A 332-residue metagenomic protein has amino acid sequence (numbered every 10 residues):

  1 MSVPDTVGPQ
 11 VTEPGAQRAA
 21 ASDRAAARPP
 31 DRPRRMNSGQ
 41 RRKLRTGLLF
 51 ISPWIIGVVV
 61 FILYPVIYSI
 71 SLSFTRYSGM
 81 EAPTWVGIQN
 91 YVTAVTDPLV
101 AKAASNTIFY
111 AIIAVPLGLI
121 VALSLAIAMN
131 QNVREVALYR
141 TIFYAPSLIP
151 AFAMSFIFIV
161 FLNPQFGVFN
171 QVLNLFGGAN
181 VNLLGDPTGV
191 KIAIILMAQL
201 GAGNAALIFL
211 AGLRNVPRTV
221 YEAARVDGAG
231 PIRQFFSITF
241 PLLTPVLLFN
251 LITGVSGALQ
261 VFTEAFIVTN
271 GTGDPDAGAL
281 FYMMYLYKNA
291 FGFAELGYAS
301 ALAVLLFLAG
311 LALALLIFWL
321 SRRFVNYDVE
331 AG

Functional and structural regions predicted by a protein language model:
M1-I51, R134-V136, I317-G332: Transmembrane alpha-helical segments of polytopic membrane transport and secretion proteins
K43-G332: A structural signal for multi-pass alpha-helical bundles of membrane permease subunits that mediate small-molecule
